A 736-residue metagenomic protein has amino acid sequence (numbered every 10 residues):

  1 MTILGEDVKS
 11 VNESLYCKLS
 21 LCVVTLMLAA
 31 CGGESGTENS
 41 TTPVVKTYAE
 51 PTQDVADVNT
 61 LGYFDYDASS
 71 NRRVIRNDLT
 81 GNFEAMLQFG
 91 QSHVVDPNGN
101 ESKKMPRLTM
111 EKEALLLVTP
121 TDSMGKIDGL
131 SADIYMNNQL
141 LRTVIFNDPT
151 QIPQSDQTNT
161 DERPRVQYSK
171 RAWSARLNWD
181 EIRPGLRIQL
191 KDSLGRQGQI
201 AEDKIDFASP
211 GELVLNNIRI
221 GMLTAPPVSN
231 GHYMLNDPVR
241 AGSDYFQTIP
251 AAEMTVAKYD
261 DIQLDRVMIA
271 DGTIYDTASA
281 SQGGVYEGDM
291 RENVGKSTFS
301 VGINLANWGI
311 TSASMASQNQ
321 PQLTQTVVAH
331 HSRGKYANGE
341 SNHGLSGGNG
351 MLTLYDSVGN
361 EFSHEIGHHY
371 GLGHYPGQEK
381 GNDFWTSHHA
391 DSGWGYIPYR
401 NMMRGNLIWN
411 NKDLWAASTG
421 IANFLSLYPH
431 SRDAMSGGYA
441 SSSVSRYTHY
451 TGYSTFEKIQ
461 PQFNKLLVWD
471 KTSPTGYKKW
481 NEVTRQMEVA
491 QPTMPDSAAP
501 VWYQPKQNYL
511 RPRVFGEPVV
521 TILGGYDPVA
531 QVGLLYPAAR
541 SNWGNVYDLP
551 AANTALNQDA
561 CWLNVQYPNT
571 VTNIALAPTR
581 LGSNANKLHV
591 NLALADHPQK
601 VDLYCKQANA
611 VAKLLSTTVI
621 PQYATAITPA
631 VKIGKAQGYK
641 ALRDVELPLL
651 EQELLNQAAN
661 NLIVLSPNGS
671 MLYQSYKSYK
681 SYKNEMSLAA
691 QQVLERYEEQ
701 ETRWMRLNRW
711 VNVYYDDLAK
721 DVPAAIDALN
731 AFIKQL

Functional and structural regions predicted by a protein language model:
E6-S20: Bacterial N-terminal signal peptides that target proteins for export
L28-A30: C-terminal motif of bacterial Sec signal peptides marking the signal peptidase cleavage site
G32-N39: Bacterial lipoprotein signal-peptidase II cleavage site
Y48-T109, D496-R540, R643-E646, L650: Short, compositionally biased P/S/T/A/G/V-rich stretches that sit at domain boundaries
T52-E361, Y370, H374-E379, W562-A593 (+4 more regions): Propeptide-to-catalytic entry region of secreted or membrane-anchored zinc metalloproteases
T109-E111, T119, I127-G129, G381-A585: Replace "(M1/M4/M9/M12/WLM)" with "(e.g., M1/M4/M8/M9/M12/M26/WLM)" and add "not limited to" to clarify scope
G669-L718: Amphipathic, non-membrane alpha-helical rod segments
V711-L736: Repeat-associated, polar segments at repeat-unit boundaries in modular proteins
